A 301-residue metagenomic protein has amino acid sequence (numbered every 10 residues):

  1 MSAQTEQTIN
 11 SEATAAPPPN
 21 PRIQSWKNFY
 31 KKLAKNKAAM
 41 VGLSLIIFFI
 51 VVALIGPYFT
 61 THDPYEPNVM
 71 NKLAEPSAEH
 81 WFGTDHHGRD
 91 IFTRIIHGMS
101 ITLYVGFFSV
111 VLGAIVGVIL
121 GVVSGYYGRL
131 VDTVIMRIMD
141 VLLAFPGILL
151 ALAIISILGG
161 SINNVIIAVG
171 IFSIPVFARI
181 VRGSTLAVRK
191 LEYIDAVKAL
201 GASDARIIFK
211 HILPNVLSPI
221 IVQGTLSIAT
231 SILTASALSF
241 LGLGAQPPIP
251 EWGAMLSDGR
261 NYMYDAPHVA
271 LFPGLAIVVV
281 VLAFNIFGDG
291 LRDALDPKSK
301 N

Functional and structural regions predicted by a protein language model:
M1-V118, V122, R129-L130, A144 (+4 more regions): Gly/Trp-centered helix-boundary motif
L45-I46, R94, M136, D140 (+6 more regions): Residue-level recognition of transmembrane alpha-helices in multi-pass small-molecule transporters/permeases
A53-P57, A151, I155, I180 (+4 more regions): Structural signal for membrane-spanning alpha-helices in multi-pass inner-membrane proteins, emphasizing helix cores
G56-P64, G125-R129, I154-G160, F172 (+2 more regions): Short helix-capping/hinge motifs at transmembrane helix termini and TM-loop junctions
W81, D85, I115-V116, G125-K190 (+2 more regions): Generic hydrophobic transmembrane alpha-helix motif, especially the helices
I101-V105, L120, D132-M136, N163-I167 (+5 more regions): Short alpha-helical transmembrane interface motifs in multi-pass membrane proteins
I155-I157, V169, S184-T185, T234-A276 (+1 more regions): Glycine-rich helix-loop "coupling/hinge" segments at transmembrane-helix boundaries in multipass transporters
